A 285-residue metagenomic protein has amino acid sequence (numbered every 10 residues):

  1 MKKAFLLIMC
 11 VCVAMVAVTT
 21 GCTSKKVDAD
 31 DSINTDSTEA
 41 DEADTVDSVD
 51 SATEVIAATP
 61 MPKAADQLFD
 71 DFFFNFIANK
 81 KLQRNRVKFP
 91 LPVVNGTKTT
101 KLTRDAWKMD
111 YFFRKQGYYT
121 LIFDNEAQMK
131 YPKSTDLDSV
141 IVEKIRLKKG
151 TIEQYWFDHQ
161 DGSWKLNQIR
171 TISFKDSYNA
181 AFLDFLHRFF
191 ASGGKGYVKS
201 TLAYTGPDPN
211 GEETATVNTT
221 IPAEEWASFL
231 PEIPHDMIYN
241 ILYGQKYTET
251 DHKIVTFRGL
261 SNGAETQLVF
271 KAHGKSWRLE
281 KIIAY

Functional and structural regions predicted by a protein language model:
M1-L7: Positively charged n-region of N-terminal signal peptides that target proteins for export
V18-G21: C-terminal motif of bacterial Sec signal peptides marking the signal peptidase cleavage site
T23-K26: Bacterial signal peptide processing site
D30-K63: Post-signal peptide N-terminal segment of mature Sec-exported envelope proteins
A64-L82, N179-G194: Short, aromatic-enriched amphipathic alpha-helices that serve as compact interaction elements
P92-G150, N210, T214-A264: Surface-exposed, charged secondary-structure patches
L147-S177, G263-Y285: Short beta-strand edge/turn micro-motifs at domain boundaries
D161-K199, P207-V217: Surface-exposed beta-loop interaction hotspot
